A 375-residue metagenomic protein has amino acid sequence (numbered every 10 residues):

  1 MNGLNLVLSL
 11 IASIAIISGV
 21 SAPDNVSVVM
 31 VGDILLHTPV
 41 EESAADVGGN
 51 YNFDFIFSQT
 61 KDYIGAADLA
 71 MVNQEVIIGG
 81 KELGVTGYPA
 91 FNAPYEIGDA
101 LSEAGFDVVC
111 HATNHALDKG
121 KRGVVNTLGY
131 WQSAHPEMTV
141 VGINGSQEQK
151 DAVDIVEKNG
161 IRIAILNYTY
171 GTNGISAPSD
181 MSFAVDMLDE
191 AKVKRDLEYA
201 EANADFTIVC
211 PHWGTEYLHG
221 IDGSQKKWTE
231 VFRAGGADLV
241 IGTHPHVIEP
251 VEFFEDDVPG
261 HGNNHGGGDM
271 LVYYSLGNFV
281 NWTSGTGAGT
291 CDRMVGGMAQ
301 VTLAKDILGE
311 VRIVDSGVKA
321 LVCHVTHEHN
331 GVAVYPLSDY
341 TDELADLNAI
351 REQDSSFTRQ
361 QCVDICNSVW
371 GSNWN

Functional and structural regions predicted by a protein language model:
N2-D24: Bacterial Sec-dependent signal peptides at the C-terminal "C-region" and cleavage site
I17-N375: Acidic, metal/ion-coordinating pockets
